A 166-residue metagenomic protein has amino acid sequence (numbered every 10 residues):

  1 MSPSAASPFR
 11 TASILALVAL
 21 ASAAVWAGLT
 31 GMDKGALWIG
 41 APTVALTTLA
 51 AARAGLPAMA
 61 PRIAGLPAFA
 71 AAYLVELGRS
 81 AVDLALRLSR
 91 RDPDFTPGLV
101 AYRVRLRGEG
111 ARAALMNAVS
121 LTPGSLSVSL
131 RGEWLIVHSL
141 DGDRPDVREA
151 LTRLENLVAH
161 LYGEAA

Functional and structural regions predicted by a protein language model:
M1-V82: Membrane-targeting alpha-helical segments
R10-A12, A70-A71, L86-L88, G110-A113 (+1 more regions): Short secondary-structure boundary micro-motifs
A58-R62, S89-P93, L130-L135: Short amphipathic alpha-helical segments, especially helix-boundary/capping motifs
G78-L99: C-terminal halves and exits of single transmembrane alpha-helices
F95-A166: Terminal membrane-proximal soluble interaction domains of membrane-associated proteins
